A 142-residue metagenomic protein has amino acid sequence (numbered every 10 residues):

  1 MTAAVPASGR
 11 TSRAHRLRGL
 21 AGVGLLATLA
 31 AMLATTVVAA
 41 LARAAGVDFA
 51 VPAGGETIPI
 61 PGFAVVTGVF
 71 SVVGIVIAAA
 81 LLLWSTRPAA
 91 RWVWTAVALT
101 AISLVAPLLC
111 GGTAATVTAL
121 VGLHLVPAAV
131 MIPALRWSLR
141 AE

Functional and structural regions predicted by a protein language model:
M1-R18: Short, Lys/Arg-rich, polar N-terminal cytosolic tail immediately upstream of the first transmembrane signal-anchor
L20, V72, A79-T100: Internal alpha-helical transmembrane segments of multi-pass membrane proteins
V23-A31, V126-E142: Membrane-water interface at the C-terminal end of transmembrane alpha helices
L25-T35, V97-A101: Alpha-helical transmembrane segments
L26-A27, V66-F70: Alpha-helical transmembrane segments of multi-pass integral membrane proteins
A31-R43, S71-A79, L108, A128-P133: Transmembrane alpha-helical segments of multi-pass membrane transport proteins and ion-pumping complexes
V37-T67, V105-G122: Membrane interfacial helix motifs at helix-loop boundaries and amphipathic/re-entrant anchors
V93-L104, L120-M131: Hydrophobic alpha-helical segments of small multi-pass membrane proteins
